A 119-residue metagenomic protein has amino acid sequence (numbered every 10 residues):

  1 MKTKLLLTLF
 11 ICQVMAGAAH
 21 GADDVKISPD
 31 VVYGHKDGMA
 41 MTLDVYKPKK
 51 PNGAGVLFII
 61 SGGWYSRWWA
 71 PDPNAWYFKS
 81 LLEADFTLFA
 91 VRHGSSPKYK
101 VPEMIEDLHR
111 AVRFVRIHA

Functional and structural regions predicted by a protein language model:
M1-L7: Bacterial N-terminal signal peptides that target proteins for export
L7-A16: Bacterial N-terminal signal peptides
G21-P51: N-terminal cap/lid segment of alpha/beta-hydrolase-fold proteins
G53-G62: Short beta-strand element of the alpha/beta-hydrolase
S61, F86, H93-S95: Active-site loop/turn elements of alpha/beta-hydrolase fold enzymes, especially the short glycine-/histidine-rich
G63-S66, L88, F114: Serine-hydrolase catalytic-loop signature spanning alpha/beta hydrolases and amidase-signature enzymes
A70-F89: Short amphipathic alpha-helix adjacent to the substrate-entry channel of hydrolases
K100-A119: Alpha/beta-hydrolase active-site loop
